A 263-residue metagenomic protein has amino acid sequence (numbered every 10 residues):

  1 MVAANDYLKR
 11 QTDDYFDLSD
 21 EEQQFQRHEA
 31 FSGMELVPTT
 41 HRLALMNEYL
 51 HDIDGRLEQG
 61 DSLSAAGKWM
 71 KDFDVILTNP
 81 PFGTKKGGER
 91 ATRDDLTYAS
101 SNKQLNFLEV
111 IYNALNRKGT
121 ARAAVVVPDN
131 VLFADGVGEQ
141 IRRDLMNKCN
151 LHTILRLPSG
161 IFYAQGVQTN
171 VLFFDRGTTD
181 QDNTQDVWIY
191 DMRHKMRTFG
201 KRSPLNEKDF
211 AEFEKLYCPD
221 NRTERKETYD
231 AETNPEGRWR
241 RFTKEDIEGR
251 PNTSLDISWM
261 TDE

Functional and structural regions predicted by a protein language model:
M1-T78, G83-K85, D94, S101 (+3 more regions): Conserved S-adenosyl-L-methionine
A66, M70-E263: A conserved structural/catalytic subdomain of Rossmann-like adenosyl-cofactor enzymes
